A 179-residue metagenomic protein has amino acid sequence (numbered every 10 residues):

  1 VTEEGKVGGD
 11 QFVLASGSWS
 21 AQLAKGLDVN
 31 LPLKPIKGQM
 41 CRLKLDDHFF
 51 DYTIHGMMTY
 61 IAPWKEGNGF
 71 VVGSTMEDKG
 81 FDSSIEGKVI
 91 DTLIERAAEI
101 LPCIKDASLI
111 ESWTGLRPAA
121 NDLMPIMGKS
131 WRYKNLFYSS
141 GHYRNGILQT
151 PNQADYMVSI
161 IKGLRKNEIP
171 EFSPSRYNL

Functional and structural regions predicted by a protein language model:
V1-T2, V72, S139: Generic recognition of long tandem-repeat/solenoid scaffolds
T2-Q11: Core beta-strand elements of the Rossmann-like FAD/NAD(P) dinucleotide-binding domain in flavoenzyme oxidoreductases
E3, K65, N152: Short, ordered coil/turn segments that flank beta-strands lining enzyme active or ligand-binding pockets
Q11-N135: Active-site substrate-recognition segment that forms the wall of the catalytic cavity or substrate channel
L101-L179: C-terminal catalytic lobe of FAD-dependent flavoproteins
